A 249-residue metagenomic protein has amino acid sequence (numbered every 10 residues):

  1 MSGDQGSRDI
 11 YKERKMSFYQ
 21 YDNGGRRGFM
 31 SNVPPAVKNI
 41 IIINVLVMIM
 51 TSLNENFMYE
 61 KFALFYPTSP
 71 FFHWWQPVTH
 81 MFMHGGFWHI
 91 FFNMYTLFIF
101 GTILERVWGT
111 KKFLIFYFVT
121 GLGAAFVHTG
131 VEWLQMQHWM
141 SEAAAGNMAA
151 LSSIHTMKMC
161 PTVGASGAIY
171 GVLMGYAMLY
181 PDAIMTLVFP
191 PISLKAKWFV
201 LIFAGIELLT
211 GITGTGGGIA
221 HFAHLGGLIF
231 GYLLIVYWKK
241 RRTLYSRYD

Functional and structural regions predicted by a protein language model:
S2-D249: A detector for small-residue-rich transmembrane helices and their helix-helix packing motifs
